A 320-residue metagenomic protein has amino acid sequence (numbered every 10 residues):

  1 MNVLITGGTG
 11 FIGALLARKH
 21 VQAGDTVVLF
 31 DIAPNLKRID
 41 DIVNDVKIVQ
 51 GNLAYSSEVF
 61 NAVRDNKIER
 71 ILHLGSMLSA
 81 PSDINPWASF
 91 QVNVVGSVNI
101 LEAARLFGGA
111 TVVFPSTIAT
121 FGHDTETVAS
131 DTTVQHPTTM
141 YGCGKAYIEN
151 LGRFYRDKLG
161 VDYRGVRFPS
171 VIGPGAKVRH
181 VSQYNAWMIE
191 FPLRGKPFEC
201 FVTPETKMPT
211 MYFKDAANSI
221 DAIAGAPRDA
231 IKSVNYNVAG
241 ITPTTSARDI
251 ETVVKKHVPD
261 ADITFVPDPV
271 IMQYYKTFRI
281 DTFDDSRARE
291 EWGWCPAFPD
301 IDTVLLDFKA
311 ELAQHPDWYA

Functional and structural regions predicted by a protein language model:
V3-A23: N-terminal Rossmann NAD(P)H-binding glycine-rich loop of SDR-like oxidoreductase domains
L53-V92: NAD(P)H-binding glycine-rich loop region in Rossmannoid oxidoreductase-like domains and their noncatalytic homologs
H73, V95-M140: Conserved Rossmann-fold NAD(P)-dependent oxidoreductase catalytic core, especially the SDR/UDP-sugar
T117, E149-G175: Conserved beta-loop-beta element that borders a ligand/cofactor-binding pocket
F121-G122, T139-M140, R164-Q183: Flexible, glycine-rich beta-alpha linker
A186-E199, M208-N235: Alpha-helical substrate-binding/gating segment
A217-M272, W318-A320: Mid/C-terminal beta-alpha module of Rossmann-like enzyme folds, strongest in SDR-family dehydrogenases/epimerases
S286-R289, C295, P299-A320: Amphipathic terminal alpha-helices
